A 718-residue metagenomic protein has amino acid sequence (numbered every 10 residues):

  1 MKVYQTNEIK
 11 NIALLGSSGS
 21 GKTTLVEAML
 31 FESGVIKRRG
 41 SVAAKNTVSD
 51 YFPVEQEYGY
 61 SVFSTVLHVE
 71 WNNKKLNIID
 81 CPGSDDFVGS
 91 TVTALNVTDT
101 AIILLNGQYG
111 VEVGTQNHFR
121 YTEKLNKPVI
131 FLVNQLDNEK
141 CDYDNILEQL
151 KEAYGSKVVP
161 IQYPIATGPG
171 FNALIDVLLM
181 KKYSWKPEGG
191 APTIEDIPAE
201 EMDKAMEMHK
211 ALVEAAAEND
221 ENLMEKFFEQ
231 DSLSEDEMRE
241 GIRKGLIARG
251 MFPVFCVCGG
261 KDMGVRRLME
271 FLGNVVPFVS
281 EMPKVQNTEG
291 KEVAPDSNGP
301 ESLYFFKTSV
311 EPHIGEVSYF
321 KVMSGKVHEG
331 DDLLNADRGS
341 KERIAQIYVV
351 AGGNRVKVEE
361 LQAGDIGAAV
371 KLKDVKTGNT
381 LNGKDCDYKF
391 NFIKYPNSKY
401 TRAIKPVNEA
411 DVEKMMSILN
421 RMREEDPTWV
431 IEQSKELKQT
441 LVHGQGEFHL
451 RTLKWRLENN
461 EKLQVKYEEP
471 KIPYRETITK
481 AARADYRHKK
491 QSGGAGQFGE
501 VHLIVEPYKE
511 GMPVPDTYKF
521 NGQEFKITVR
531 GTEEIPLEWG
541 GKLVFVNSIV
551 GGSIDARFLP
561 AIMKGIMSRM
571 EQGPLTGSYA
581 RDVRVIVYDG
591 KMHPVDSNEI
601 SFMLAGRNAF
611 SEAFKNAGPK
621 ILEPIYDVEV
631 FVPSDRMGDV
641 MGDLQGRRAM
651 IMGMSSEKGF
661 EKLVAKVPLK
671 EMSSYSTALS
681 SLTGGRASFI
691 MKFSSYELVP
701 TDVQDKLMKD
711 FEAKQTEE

Functional and structural regions predicted by a protein language model:
M1-E718: Structural and coupling elements of P-loop NTPases
